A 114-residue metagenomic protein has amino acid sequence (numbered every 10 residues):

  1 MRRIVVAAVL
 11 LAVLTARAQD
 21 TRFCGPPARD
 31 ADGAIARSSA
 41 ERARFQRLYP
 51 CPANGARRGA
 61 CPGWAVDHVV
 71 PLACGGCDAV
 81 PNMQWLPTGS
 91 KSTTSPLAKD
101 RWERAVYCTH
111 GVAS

Functional and structural regions predicted by a protein language model:
M1-A65, V70-S114: Nuclease and nuclease-like effector domains acting on nucleic acids or nucleotide cofactors
